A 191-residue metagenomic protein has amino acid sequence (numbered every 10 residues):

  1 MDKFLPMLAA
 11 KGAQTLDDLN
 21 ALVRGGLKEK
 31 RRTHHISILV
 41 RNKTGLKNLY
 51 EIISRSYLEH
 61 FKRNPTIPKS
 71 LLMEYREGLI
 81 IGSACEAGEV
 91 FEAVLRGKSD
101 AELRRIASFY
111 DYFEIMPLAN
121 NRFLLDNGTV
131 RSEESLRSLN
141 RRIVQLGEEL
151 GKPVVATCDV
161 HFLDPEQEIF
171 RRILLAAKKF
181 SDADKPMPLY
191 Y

Functional and structural regions predicted by a protein language model:
M1-Y191: Phosphodiester-processing cores and adjacent nucleic acid-binding clamps
